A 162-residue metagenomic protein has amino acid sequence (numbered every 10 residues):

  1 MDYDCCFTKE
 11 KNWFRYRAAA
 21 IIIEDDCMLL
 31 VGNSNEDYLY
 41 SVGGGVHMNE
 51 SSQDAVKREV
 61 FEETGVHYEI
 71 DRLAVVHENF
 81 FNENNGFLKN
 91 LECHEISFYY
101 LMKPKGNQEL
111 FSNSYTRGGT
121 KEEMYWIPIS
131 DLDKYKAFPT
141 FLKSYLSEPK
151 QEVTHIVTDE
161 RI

Functional and structural regions predicted by a protein language model:
M1-A19, D25, N90, V157: Acidic, metal-coordinating catalytic segment for phosphate/diphosphate chemistry, firing primarily on the Nudix
N12-F14, L88-I96, T116-K121: A generic structural micro-feature
I22, L101-K103, W126-P128: Short, well-ordered beta-strand micro-motif
E24-V66: Conserved Nudix-box catalytic region and its N-terminal flanking loop in Nudix hydrolases and closely related
D26-M28, E36-D37, H47, V76-N82 (+1 more regions): Short, charged/polar surface micro-motifs in flexible loops or helix N-caps
S34-Y38, N113-I162: Nudix hydrolase/Nudix homology domain
H67-V76: A short coil-to-beta-strand element that immediately follows conserved catalytic motifs
F81-F111, Y145: Active-site-adjacent beta-strand/loop module that shapes the phosphate/pyrophosphate-binding cleft
